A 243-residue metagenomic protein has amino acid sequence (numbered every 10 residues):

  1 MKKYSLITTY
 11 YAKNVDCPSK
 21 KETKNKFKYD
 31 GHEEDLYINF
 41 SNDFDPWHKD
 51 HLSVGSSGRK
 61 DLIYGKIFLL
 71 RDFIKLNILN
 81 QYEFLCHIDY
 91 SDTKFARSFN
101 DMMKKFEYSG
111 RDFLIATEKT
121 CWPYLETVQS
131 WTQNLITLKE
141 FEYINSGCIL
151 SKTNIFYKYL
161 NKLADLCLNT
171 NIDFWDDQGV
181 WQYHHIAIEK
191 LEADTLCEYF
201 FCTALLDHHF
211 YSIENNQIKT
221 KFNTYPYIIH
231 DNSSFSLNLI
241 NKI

Functional and structural regions predicted by a protein language model:
M1-F84, N154, K158: N-terminal anchoring/stem segment of glycosyltransferases
A12-C17, D92-F95, C121-W122, F156 (+1 more regions): Short acidic, S/G/P-rich loop/turn micro-motifs used as interaction or catalytic elements
S19-E22, S98-D101, N161-A164, K242: Short coil/turn segments at secondary-structure boundaries
V54, Y90-D92: Short acidic donor-binding/metal-coordinating loop in glycosyltransferase active sites
Y82, G110-D112, T224-P226: Short, high-confidence coil segments that cap the C-terminus of an alpha-helix and link into the following beta-strand
T93-I136: Conserved donor-nucleotide/metal-binding helix-loop-beta segment in metal-dependent transferases, i.e., the alpha-helix
F141-I243: Catalytic core and acceptor-binding pocket of nucleotide-sugar-dependent glycosyltransferases
